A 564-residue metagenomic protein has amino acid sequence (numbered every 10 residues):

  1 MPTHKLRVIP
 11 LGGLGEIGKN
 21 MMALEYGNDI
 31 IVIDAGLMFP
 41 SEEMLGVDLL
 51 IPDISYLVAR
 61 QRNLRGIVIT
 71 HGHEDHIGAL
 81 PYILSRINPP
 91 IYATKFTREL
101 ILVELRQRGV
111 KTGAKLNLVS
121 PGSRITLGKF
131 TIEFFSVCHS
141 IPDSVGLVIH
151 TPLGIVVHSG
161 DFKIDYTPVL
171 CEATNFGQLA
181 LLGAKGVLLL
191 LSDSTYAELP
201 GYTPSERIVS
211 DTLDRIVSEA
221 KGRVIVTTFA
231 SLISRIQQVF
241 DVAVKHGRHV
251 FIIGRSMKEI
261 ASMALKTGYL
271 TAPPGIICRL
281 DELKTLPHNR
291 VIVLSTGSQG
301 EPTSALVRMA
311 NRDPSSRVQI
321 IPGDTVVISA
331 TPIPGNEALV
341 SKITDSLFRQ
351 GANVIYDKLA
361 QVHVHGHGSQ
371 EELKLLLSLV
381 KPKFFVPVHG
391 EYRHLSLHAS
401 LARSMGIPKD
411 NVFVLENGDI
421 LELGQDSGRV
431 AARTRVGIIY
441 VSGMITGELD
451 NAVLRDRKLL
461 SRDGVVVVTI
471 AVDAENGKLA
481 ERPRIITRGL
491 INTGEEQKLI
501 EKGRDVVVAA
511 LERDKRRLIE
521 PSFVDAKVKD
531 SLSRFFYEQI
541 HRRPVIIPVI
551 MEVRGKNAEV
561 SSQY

Functional and structural regions predicted by a protein language model:
M1-V68, H73-L286, A305-Q319, A338-K342: His/Asp/Glu-rich metal-coordinating catalytic cores of metallo-dependent phosphodiesterases/hydrolases acting on
P90, V386, I547: Short glycine-rich phosphate-binding loop at a beta-alpha junction
L105, A402, F536: Conserved hydrophobic residues forming the short capping helix/wall of the S-adenosyl-L-methionine
L118, L294, I547-M551: Extended hydrophobic secondary-structure segments that form protein cores and membrane-embedded regions
S120, E416, R542-I546: Short Gly/Ser/Thr- and Asp/Glu-enriched loop/turn motifs at secondary-structure junctions
E198-S329, I333-L518, D525: Hard-cation-handling environments
L518-R554: C-terminal tails and terminal domains of large nucleic-acid-associated and other macromolecular-machine proteins
G555-Y564: Short, basic, low-complexity termini and linkers enriched in Ser/Thr/Gly/Pro that act as targeting/leader peptides
